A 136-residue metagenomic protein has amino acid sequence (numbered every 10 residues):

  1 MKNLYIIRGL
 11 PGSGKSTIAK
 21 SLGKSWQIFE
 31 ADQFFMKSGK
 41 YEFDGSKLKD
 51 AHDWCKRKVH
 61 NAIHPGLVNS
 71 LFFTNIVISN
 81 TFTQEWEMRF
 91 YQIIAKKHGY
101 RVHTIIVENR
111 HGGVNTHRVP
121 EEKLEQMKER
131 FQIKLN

Functional and structural regions predicted by a protein language model:
L4: Walker A (P-loop) ATP-phosphate-binding motif of ABC ATPase nucleotide-binding domains
I7: Hydrophobic anchor at the beta1->P-loop junction of P-loop NTPases
L10-P11: The conserved Walker
G14: Conserved glycine(s) of the Walker
I18: Hydrophobic positions on the alpha1 helix immediately C-terminal to the Walker A/P-loop
S21: Active-site signature of alpha/beta-hydrolase-fold catalytic machinery across serine- and Asp/Cys-nucleophile hydrolases
I28-G39: Short beta-strand-centered segment that lines the nucleotide-binding/catalytic pocket of NTP-utilizing
E42-S46, K56-T74, T81-N136: Replace "adjacent to P-loop NTPase cores in ATP/GTP-dependent enzymes" with "adjacent to NTP-binding cores
